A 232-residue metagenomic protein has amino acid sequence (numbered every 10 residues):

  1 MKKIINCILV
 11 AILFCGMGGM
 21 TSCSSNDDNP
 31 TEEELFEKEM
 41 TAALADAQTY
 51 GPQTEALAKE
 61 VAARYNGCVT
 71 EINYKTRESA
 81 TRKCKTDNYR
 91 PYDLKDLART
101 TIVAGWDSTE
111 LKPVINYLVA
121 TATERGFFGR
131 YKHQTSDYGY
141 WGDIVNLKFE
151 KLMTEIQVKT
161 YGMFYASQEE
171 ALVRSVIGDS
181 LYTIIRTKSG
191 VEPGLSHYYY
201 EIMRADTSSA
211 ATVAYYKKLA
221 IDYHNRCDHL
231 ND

Functional and structural regions predicted by a protein language model:
M1-T21: Sec-dependent bacterial lipoprotein signal peptides
K2, N29-P30, Q157: Intrinsically disordered, low-complexity regions of eukaryotic proteins
K2-K3, K75, K132: A general lysine-centric signal
G16-E34: Bacterial Sec-dependent N-terminal signal peptides
T31-C84: Intrinsically disordered, low-complexity polar/charged tails and linkers
C84-D232: Long beta-strand-rich cores associated with HINT superfamily self-processing modules
